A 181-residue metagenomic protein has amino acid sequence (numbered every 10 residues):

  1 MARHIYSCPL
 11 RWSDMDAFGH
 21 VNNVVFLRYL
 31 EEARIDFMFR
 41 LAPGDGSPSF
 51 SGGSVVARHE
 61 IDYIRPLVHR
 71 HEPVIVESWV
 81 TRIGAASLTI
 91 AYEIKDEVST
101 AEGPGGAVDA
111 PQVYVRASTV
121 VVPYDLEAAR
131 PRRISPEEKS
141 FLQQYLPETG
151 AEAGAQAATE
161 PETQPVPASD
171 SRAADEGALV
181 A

Functional and structural regions predicted by a protein language model:
M1-D36, A168, D175-A181: Catalytic strand-loop segment that frames the active site of acyl-thioester-processing enzymes
Y6, V68-E72, T81-A181: HotDog/MaoC-like acyl-thioester-processing domains
C8-W12, Y63, P123: Hydrophobic residues in beta-strands and at strand termini
F18-G19, S78, A129: Hydrophobic pocket/interface hotspot
N22, L41-A42, L146: Short, flexible helix/strand-to-coil boundary loops that buttress conserved ligand/catalytic motifs in alpha/beta
F37-I75, W79-L88: Hydrophobic beta-strand-centered segment that forms part of the acyl-chain substrate-binding groove
